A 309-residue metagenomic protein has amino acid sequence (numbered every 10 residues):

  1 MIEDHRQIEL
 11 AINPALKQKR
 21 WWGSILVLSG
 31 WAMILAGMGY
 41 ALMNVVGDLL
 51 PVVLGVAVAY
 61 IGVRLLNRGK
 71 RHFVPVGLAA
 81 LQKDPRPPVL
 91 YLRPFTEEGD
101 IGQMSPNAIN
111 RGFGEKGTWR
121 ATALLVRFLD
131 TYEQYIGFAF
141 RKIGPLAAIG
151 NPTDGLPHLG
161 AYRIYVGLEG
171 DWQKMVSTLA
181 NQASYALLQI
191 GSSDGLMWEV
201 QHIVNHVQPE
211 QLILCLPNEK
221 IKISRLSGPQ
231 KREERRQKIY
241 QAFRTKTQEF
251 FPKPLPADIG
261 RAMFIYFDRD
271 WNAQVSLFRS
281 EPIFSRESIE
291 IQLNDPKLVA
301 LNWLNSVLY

Functional and structural regions predicted by a protein language model:
I2-L10, V58-I164: N-terminal topogenic membrane-targeting module
E9-G30: Juxtamembrane interface helix immediately N-terminal to a transmembrane segment
G23-S24, G39-A57: Hydrophobic alpha-helical transmembrane segments
F95-T96, P152-D154, S192, C215-L226: Short beta-alpha junction loops
E115-I136, E169-K174, M197, R232-T245: Well-ordered, non-membrane alpha-helical segments in soluble/globular domains
Y165-A186: Donor nucleotide-activated moiety binding/catalytic core segment of transferases that use nucleotide-activated donors
S192-I221: Amphipathic helical hotspot of TIR/SEFIR-family domains
S227-Y309: C-terminal interaction surface of TIR/SEFIR-family domains
